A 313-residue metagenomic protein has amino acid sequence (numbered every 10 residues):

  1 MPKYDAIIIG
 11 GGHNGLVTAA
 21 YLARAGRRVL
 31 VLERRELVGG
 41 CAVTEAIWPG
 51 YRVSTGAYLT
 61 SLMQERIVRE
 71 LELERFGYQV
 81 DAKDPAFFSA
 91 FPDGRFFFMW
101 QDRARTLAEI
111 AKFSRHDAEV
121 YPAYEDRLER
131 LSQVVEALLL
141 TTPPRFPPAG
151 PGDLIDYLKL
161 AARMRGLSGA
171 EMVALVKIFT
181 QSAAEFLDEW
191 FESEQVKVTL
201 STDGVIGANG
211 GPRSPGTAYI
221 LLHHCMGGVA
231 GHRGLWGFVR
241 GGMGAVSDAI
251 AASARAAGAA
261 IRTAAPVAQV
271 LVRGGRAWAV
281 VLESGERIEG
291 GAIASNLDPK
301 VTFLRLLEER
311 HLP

Functional and structural regions predicted by a protein language model:
P2-P147: N-terminal glycine-rich phosphate/pyrophosphate-binding loop and immediately adjacent elements
P2-Y4, V281-A292: Core beta-strand elements of the Rossmann-like FAD/NAD(P) dinucleotide-binding domain in flavoenzyme oxidoreductases
G11, S284, A294-D298: Glycine-rich, N-terminal phosphate-binding loop of Rossmann-like dinucleotide-binding domains
H13, A264-A268, S284: Conserved SAM/SAH-binding loop
L37-G40, I206-N209, Q269-L271, K300-L304: Flexible loop/turn segments at secondary-structure boundaries
E129-A257: Active-site/ligand-binding neighborhood in enzyme catalytic cores
A260-W278: A conserved short coil-to-beta-strand element within the FAD-binding core of flavoproteins
S295-L312: Flavin (primarily FAD) binding-site architecture
